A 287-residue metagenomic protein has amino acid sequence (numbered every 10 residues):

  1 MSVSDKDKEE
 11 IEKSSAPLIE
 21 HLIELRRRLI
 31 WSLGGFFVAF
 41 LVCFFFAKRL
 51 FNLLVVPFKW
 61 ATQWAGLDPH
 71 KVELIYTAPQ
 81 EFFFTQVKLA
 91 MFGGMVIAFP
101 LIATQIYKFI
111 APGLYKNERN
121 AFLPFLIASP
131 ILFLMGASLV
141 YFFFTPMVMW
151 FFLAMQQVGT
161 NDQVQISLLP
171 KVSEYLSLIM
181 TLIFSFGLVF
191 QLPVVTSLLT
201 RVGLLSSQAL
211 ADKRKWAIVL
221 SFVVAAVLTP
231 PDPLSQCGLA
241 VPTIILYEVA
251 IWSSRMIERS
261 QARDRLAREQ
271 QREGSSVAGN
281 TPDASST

Functional and structural regions predicted by a protein language model:
M1-T287: Membrane topogenic/interface segments and analogous intrinsically disordered interaction regions
